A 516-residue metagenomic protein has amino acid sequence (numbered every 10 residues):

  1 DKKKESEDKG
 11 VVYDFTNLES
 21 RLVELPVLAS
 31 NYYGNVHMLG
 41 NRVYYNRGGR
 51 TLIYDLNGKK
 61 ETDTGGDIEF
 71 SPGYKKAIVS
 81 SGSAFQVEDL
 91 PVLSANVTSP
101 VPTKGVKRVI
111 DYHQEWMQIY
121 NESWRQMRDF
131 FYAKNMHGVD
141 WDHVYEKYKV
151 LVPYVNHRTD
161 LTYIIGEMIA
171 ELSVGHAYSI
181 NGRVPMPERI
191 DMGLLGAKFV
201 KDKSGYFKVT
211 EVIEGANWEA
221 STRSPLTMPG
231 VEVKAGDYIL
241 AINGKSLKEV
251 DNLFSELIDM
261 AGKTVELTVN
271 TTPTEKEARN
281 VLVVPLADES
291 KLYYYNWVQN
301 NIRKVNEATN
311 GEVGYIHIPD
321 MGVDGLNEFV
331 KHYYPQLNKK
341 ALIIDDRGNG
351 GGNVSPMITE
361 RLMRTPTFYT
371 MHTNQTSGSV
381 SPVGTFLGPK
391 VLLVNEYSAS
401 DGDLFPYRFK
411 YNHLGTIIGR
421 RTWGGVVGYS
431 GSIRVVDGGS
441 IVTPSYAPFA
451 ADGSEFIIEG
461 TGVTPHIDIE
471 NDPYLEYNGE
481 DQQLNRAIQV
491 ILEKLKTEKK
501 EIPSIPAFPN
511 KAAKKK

Functional and structural regions predicted by a protein language model:
D1-K198, Y206: Beta-propeller folds
V23, M117-N121, R125, D142 (+16 more regions): Solvent-exposed, polar/charged alpha-helical surfaces in well-ordered, non-transmembrane soluble domains, broadly
L25, S123, M168, A197 (+10 more regions): Terminal peptide-recognition signature
R128-F130, E219-L226, K245-G439, E476-E480 (+1 more regions): Cleft-lining beta-strand/loop regions that shape enzyme active-site pockets
P153-K208, E275-N301, I488-Q489, E493-K516: Extended, small/polar residue-biased N-terminal targeting/export presequences and adjacent propeptide/linker tracts
R189-E249, V323, Y446: PDZ/PDZ-like domain segments forming the peptide/carboxylate-binding groove, activating on the N-terminal beta-strands
D288-S290, V442, F449-Y474: Active-site rim recognition segments
